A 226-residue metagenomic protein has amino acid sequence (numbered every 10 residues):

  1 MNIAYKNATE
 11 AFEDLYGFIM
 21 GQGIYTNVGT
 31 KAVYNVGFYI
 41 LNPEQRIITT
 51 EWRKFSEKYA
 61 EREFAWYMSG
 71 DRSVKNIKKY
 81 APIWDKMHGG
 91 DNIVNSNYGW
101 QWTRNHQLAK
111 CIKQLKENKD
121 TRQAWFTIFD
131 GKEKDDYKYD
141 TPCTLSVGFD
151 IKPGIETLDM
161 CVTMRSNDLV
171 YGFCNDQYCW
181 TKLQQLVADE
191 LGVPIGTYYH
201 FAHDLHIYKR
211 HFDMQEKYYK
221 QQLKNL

Functional and structural regions predicted by a protein language model:
M1-L226: Terminal, non-catalytic protein-protein interaction segments that mediate quaternary/complex assembly
